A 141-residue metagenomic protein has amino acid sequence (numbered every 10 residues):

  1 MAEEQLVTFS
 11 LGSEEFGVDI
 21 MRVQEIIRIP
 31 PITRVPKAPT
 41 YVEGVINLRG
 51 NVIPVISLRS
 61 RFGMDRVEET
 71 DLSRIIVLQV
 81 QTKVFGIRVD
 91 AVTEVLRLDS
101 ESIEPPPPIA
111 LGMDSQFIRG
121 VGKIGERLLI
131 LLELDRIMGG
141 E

Functional and structural regions predicted by a protein language model:
M1-E141: An acidic, low-aromatic, low-complexity terminal/linker signal
